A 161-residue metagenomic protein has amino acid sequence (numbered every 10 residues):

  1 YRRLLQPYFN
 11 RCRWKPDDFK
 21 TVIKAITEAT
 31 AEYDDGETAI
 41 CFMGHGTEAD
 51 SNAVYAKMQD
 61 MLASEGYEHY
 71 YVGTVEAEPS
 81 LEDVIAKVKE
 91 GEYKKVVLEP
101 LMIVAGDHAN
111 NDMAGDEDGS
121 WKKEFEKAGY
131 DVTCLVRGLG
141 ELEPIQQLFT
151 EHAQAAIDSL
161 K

Functional and structural regions predicted by a protein language model:
Y1-K161: Extended amphipathic ligand-handling, pore-lining, and cofactor/metal-binding catalytic surfaces
